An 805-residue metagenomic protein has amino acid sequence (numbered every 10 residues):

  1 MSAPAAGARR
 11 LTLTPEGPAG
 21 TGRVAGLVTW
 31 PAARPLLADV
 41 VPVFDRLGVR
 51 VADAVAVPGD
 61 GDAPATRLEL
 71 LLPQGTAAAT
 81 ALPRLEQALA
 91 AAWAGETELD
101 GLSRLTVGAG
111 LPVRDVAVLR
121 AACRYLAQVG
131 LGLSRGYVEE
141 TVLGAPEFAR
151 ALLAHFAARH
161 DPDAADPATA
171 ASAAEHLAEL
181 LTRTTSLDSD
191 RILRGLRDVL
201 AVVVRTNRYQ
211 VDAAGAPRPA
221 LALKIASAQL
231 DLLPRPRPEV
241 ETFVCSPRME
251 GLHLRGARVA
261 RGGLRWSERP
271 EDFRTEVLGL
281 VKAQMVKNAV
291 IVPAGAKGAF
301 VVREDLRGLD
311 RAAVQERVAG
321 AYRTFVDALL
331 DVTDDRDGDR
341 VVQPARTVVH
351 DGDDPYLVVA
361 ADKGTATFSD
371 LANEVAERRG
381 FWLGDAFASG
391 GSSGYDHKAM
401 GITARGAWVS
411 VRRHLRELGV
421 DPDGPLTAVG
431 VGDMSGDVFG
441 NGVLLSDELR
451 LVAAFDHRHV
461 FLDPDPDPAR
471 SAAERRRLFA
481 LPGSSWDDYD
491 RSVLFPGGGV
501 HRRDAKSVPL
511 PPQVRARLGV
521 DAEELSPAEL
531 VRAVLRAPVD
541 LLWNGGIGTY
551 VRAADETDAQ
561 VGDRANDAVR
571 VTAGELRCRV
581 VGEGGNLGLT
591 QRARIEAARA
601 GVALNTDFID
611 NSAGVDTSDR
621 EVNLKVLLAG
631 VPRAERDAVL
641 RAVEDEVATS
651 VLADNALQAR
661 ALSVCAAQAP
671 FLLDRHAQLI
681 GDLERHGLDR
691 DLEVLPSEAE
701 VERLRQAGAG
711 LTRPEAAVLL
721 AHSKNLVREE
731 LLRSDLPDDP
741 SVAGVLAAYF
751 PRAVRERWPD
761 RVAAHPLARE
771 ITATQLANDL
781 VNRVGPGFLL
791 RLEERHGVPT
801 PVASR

Functional and structural regions predicted by a protein language model:
M1-R248, A260-S267, A312-R317, A321-T324 (+2 more regions): Non-catalytic interaction/regulatory segments
R9-G17, L27-T29, D39-V41, V57 (+10 more regions): Generic recognition of flexible, low-complexity loop/linker segments
G22-L27, D100-G108, G256-L264, E304-E316 (+3 more regions): Glycine- and acidic
R46-G59, P236-P238, D272-V286, L330-V342 (+2 more regions): Conserved alpha/beta core surface patches that mediate binding of polyanionic ligands
R255-D272, E276, L280, F300-R317 (+3 more regions): Basic, polar low-complexity surface loops/patches
G295-A296: Structured, hydrophobic secondary-structure cores that serve as assembly/anchoring elements
G308, V318-A319, R323, L330-D354 (+1 more regions): Non-transmembrane, aqueous-exposed alpha-helical and coiled segments at domain scale
